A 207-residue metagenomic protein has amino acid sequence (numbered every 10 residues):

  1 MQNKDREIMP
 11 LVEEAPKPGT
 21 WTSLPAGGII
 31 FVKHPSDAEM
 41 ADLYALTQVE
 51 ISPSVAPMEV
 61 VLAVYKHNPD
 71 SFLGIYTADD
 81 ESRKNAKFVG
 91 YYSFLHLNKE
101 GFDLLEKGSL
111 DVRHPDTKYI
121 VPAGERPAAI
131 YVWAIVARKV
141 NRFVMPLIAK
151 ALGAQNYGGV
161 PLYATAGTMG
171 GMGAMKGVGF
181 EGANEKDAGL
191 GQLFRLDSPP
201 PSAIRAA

Functional and structural regions predicted by a protein language model:
M1-P35, R126-A129, A154-A207: Terminal substrate-recognition subdomain of acyl/acetyltransferases
D5-N68, G74-F88: Short amphipathic alpha-helix that is part of the acyltransferase structural core
M58, E100-G101, K107, L147 (+1 more regions): Residue-level detector of alpha-helical recognition elements and their boundaries
I75, Y92-F94, A137: GNAT/GCN5-related N-acetyltransferase fold signature
D80-S82, K99, G171, P201: Generic "edge-of-domain/loop-turn" microfeature
K87-G90, Y131: Protein kinase-like catalytic core scaffold
G90-E106: Short, solvent-exposed beta-strand-terminating loops
L105-G179: Acyl-donor binding region in acyl/amide transferases
